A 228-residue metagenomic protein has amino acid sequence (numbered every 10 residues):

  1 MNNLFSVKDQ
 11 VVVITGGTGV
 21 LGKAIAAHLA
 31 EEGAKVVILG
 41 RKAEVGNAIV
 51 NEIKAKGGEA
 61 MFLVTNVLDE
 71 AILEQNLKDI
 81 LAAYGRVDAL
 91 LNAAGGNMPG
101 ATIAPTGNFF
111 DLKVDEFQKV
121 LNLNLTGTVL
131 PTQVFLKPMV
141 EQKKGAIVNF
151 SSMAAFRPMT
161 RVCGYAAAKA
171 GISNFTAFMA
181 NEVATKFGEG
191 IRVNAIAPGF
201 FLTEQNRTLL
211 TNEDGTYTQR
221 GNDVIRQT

Functional and structural regions predicted by a protein language model:
N3, P105-G107, K186-F187, A195 (+1 more regions): A glycine/serine/threonine-rich, flexible loop-to-helix segment that serves as the NAD(P) cofactor-binding "lid"
V11, T18-G19, K42: Conserved glycine-rich cofactor-binding loop
E32-I49: Conserved glycine-rich Rossmann-like NAD(P)H-binding loop of the short-chain dehydrogenase/reductase
A43, V64-N76, V114: The beta1-alpha1 cofactor-binding region of Rossmann-like NAD(H)/NADP(H)-dependent oxidoreductases
G96, F110-V129, K144, V148 (+1 more regions): Catalytic Tyr-X3-Lys loop
A101-Q118, V224: Substrate-binding pocket helix/loop in short-chain dehydrogenase/reductase
T132, A168: Active-site helix of classical SDR
S152: Residue(s) in the substrate-gating loop at a strand-loop-helix junction that position the organic substrate next
